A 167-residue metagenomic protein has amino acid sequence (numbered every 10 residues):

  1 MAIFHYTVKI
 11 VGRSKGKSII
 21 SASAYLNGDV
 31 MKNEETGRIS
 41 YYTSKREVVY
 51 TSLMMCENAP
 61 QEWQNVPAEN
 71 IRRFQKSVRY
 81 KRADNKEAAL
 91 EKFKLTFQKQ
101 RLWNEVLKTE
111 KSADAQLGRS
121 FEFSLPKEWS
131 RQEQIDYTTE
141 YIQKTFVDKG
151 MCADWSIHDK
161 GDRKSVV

Functional and structural regions predicted by a protein language model:
M1-V167: N-terminal nicking endonuclease/strand-transfer module with a His-rich metal-binding environment and a catalytic Tyr
